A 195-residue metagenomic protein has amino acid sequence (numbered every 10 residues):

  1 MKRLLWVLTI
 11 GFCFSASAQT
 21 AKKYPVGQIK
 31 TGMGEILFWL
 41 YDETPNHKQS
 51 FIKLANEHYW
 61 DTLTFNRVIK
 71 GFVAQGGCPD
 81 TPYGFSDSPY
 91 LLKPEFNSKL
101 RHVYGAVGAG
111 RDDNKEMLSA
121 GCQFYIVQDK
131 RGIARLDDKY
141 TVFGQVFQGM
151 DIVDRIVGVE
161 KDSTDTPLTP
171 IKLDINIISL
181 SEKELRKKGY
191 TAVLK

Functional and structural regions predicted by a protein language model:
L4-C13: Sec-dependent N-terminal signal peptides
A16-K195: Cyclophilin-like peptidyl-prolyl cis-trans isomerases
